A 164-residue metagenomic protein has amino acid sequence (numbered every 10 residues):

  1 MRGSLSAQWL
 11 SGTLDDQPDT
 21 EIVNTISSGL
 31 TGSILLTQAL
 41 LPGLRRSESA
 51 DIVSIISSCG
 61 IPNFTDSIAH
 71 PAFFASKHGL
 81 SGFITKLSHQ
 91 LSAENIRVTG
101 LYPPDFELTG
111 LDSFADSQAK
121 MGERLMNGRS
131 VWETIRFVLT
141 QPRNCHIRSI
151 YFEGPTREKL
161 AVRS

Functional and structural regions predicted by a protein language model:
G3-V23, A69: Conserved mid-core segment of classical short-chain dehydrogenase/reductases
Q8, F64, I96, G100-A115: Short beta-loop-alpha junction of Rossmann-like oxidoreductase domains
W9, L44-S57, A93-R97: Active-site loop of short-chain dehydrogenase/reductase
D15-I34, V53, L80: Catalytic Tyr-X3-Lys loop
S28-E48, H89: Amphipathic alpha-helical dimer-interface segment in Rossmann-like NAD(P)H-dependent oxidoreductases
D51-G79, T85, H89-S92: Catalytic loop of short-chain dehydrogenase/reductase
S81-I84, Q90-F106, H146-S149: Conserved Rossmann-fold SDR core element
G100-L101, S117-S164: C-terminal helical subdomain
